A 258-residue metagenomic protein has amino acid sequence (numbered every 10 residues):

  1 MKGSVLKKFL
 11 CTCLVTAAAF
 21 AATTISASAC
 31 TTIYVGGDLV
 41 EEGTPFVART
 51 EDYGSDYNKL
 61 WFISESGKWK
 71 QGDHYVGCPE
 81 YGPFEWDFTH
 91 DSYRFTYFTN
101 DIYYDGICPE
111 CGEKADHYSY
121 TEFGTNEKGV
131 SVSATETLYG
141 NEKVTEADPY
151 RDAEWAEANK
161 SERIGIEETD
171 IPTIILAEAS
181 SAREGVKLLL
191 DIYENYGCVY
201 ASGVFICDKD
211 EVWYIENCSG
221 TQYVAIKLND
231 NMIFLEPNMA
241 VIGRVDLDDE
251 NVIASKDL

Functional and structural regions predicted by a protein language model:
M1-L6: N-terminal secretory signal peptides that target proteins for export/translocation
K7-A18: Sec-dependent N-terminal signal peptides
A19-A27: C-terminal segment of classical bacterial N-terminal signal peptides
C30-E167, L188-L258: A contiguous strand-loop segment
T169-D170, R183: A structural signal for well-ordered alpha-helical segments within the folded catalytic domains of diverse enzymes
P172-E178: Short, well-ordered beta-strand elements within core beta-sheets of diverse protein domains
E178-E184: Short, charged, surface-exposed loops that flank catalytic or proteolytic processing sites
